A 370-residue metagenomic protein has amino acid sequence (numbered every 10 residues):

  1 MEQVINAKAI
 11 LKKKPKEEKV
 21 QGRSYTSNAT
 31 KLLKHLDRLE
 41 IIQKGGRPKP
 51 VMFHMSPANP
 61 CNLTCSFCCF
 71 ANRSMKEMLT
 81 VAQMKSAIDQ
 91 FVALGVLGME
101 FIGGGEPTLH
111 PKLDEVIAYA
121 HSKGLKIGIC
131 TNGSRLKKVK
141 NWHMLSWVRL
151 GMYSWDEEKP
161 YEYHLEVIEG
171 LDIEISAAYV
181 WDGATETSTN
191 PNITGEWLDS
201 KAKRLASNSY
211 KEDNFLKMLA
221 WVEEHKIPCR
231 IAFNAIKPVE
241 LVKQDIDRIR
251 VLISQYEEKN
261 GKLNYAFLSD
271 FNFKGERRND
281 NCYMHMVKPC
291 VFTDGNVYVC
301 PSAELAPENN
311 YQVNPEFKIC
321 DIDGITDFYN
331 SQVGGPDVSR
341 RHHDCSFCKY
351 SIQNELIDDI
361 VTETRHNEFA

Functional and structural regions predicted by a protein language model:
M1-K16, V20, S56, A93 (+2 more regions): Radical SAM enzyme [4Fe-4S]-AdoMet core and its adjacent flexible, acidic and glycine-rich loops/tails across
E2-N141, W147, K159, E355-D358 (+1 more regions): Conserved alpha-helical substructure of the radical SAM core
N28-P50, N260-N264, S269-D270, N310-Q332: Short, charged low-complexity linear segments at domain edges
M55, N59-N62, E276, S339-H342: Processing junctions and N-termini across compartments
C61, C65-C69, C282, C300 (+1 more regions): Short cysteine clusters
E77, C290-F292, E308, Q353-D359: Extracellular/mature segments of secreted proteins
A303-L356: Membrane-interface junctions of multi-pass transporters
